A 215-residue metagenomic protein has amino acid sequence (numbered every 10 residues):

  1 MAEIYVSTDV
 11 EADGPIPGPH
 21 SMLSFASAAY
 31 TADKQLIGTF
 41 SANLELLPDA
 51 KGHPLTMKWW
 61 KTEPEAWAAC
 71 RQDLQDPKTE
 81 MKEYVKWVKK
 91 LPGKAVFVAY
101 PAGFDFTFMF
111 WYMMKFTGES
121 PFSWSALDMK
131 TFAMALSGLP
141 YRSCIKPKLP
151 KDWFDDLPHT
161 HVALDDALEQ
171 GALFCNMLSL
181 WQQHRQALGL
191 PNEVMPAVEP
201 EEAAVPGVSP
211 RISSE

Functional and structural regions predicted by a protein language model:
A2-V6, E11-Y100: Conserved non-catalytic scaffold segment of RNase H-like nuclease domains
D9, S120-P121, A133: Short His-centered aromatic/hydrophobic patch
D9-E11, T31, D105, D128 (+1 more regions): Acidic active-site catalytic centers that drive phospho-/nucleotidyl reactions and related ester hydrolyses
A32, E83-K86, K90, T107 (+4 more regions): Residue-level signal for well-ordered alpha-helical scaffold segments within enzymatic catalytic domains
L46, M57-K61, L127-L168: Active-site-proximal helix-loop-helix substrate-binding element of RNase H-like nuclease domains
V88, G103-W124: Substrate-recognition/cap helix-loop segment adjacent to the acidic, metal-dependent catalytic center of Asp-based
V96-A102, T107-F108, I145-P206: Acidic, Mg2+-coordinating catalytic module of metal-dependent nucleases/exonucleases that use a two-metal-ion mechanism
F116-P121, L139-P147, W181: Substrate-binding/catalytic groove segments of enzymes that remodel or degrade extracellular structural polymers
